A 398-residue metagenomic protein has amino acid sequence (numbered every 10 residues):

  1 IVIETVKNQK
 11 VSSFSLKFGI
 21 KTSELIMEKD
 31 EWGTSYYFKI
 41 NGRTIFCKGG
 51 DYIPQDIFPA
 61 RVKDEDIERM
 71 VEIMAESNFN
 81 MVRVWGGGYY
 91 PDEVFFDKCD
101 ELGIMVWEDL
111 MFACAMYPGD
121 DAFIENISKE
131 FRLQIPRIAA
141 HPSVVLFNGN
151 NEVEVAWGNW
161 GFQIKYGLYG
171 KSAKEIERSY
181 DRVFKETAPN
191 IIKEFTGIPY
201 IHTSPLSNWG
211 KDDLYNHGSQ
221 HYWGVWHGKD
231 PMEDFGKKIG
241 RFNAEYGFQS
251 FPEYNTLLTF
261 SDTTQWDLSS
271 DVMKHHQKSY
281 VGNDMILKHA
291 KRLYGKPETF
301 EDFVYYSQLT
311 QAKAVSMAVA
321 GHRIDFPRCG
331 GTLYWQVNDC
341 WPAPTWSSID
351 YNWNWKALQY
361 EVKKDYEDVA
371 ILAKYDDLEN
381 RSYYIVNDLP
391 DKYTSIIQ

Functional and structural regions predicted by a protein language model:
I1-V6, Q398: Internal, hydrophobic beta-strand segments that form the core of beta-sheet-rich folds
E4, Q9-A115, F123-L146, K274 (+2 more regions): Active-site-adjacent substrate/metal-binding segments within catalytic domains of carbohydrate-active enzymes
L16, I397-Q398: Short beta-strand elements bearing conserved aromatic residues within extracellular beta-rich modules
K29, P59-V62, V94-F95, W157-W160 (+2 more regions): Short, solvent-exposed loop/turn and secondary-structure capping segments
F96-K98, D121-A122, G161-I164, Y215-H217 (+2 more regions): Short, glycine/charged-enriched secondary-structure capping and boundary segments
E101, Y117-K211, T310-K313, N352-A357: Active-site neighborhood of glycoside hydrolase catalytic domains
G103-M105, P199, G331: Proline-centered loop/turn at the N-terminus of a beta-strand
F147, E154, N190-K193, I201-S395: Substrate-binding clefts and catalytic carboxylate motifs of secreted carbohydrate-active enzymes
